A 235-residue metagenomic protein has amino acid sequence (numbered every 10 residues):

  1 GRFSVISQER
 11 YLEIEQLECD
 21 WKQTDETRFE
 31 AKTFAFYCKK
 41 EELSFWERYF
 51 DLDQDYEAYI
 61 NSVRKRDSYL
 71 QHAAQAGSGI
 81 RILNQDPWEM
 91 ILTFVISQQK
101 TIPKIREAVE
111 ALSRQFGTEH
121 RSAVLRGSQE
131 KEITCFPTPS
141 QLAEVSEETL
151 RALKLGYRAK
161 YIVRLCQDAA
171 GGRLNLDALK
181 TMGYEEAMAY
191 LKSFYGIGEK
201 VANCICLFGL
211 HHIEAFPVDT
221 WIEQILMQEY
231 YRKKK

Functional and structural regions predicted by a protein language model:
G1-K235: HhH-family (HhH-GPD) DNA N-glycosylase catalytic core used in base-excision repair
